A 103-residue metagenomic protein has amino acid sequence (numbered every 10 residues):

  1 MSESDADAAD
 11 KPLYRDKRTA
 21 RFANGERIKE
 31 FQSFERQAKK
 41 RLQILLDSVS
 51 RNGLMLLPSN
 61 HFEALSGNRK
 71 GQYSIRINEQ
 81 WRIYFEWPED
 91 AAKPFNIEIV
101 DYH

Functional and structural regions predicted by a protein language model:
M1-A8, S66, Q72-H103: Enriched for short, Lys/Arg-rich terminal
M1-L42: Arg/Lys-rich, positively charged N-terminal/basic patches that mediate binding to nucleic acids
A9, K17, E26, V49 (+2 more regions): Residue-level signal for pocket-adjacent positions within structured domains
P12, E35-A38, M55-P58, S66 (+1 more regions): Generic structural signal for well-ordered secondary structure
L45: Conserved phosphate-interacting/catalytic interface
V49-Y73: A short, surface-exposed loop/turn module that caps and links secondary-structure elements
